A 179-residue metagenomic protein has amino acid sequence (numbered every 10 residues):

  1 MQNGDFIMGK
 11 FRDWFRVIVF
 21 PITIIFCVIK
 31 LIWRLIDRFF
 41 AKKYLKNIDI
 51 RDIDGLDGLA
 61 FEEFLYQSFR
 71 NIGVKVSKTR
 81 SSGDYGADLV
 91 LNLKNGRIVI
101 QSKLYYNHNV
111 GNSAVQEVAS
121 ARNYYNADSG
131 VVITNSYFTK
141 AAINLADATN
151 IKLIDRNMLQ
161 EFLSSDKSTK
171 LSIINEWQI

Functional and structural regions predicted by a protein language model:
M1-Y85, V90-I179: Mixed-charge (Asp/Glu-Lys/Arg
